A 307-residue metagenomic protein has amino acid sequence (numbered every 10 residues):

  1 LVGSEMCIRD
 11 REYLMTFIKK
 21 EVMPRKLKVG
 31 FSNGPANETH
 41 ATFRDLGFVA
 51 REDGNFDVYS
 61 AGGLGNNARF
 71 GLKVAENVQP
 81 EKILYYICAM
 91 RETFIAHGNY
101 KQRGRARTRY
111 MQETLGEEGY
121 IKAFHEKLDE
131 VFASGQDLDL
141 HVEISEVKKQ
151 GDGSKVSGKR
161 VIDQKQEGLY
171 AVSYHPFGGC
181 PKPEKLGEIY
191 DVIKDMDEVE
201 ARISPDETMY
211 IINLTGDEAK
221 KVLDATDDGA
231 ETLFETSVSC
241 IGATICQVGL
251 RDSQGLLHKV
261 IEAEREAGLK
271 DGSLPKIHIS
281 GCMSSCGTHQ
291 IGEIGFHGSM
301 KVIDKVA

Functional and structural regions predicted by a protein language model:
L1-I8: Short, small-residue-biased leader/transition segments that mark boundaries at the very start of proteins
K19, D224, S253-K276, E293-A307: Ferredoxin-type iron-sulfur electron-transfer modules in oxidoreductases and energy-metabolism complexes
K19-G30, R202, D228-V238, R265-S280: Immediate flanking context of iron-sulfur cluster ligation sites
E21-K122, G292-A307: Mobile "lid/hinge" segments at catalytic clefts and subdomain interfaces of large enzymes
K28-T39, E235-G249, K276-G292: Local cysteine-cluster metal-coordination motifs and their immediate loop/turn environment, predominantly Fe-S cluster
F70-K73, R160-C180, V238: Short glycine-/aliphatic-rich beta-strand segments at the starts of folded cytosolic domains
K82-E92, G179-M196, E218-A225, L256: Short amphipathic alpha-helix segments
I95-R160, N213, D217-A219: Terminal amphipathic helices with adjacent charged low-complexity linkers/tails
